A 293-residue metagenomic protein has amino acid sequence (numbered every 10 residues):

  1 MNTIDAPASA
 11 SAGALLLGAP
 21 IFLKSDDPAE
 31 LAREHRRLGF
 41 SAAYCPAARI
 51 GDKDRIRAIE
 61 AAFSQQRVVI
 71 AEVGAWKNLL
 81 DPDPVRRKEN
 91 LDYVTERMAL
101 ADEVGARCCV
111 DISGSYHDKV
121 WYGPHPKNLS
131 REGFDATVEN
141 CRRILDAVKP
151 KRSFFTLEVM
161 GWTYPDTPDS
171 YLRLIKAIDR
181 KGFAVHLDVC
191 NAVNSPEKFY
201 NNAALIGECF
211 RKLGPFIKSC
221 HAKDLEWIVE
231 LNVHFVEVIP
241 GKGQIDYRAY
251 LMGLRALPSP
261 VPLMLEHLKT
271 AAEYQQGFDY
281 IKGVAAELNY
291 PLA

Functional and structural regions predicted by a protein language model:
P7, Q65, P84-V185: Active-site acidic/histidine proton-transfer and metal-coordination neighborhood in alpha/beta enzyme cores
P7-A12, A32-L38, D52-E72, E96-G105 (+4 more regions): Acidic (Asp/Glu)-rich catalytic clusters
P7-D27: Boundary/entry segment of secreted carbohydrate-active catalytic domains
L15-I21, A43-C45, I70-A75, C109-D111 (+4 more regions): Hydrophobic faces of well-ordered beta-strands that scaffold small-molecule active sites in alpha/beta enzyme cores
I21-A29, C45-A58, N78-K88, H117-K119 (+5 more regions): Acidic-and-aromatic substrate-binding clefts and catalytic sites of carbohydrate-active enzymes
H35, A43, F63, N90 (+5 more regions): Conserved, mostly hydrophobic/aromatic
A43, V73, E139-I239, Q244 (+2 more regions): Acidic/histidine-rich catalytic cores of soluble enzymes
Y274-L292: C-terminal helical cap(s) of enzyme catalytic domains, especially alpha/beta-barrels
